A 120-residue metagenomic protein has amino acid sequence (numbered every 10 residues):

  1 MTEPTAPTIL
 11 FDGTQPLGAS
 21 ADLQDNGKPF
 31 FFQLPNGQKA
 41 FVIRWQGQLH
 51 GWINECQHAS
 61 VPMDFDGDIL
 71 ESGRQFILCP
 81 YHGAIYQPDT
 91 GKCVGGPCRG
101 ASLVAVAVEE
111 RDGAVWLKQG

Functional and structural regions predicted by a protein language model:
M1-G73, Q87-P88, S102-G120: N-terminal pre-ligand scaffold of iron-sulfur
C56, C79-H82: Short cysteine clusters
L70-C79, C93-A101: Short cysteine/histidine-rich metal-coordination sites, predominantly Zn2+-binding motifs
